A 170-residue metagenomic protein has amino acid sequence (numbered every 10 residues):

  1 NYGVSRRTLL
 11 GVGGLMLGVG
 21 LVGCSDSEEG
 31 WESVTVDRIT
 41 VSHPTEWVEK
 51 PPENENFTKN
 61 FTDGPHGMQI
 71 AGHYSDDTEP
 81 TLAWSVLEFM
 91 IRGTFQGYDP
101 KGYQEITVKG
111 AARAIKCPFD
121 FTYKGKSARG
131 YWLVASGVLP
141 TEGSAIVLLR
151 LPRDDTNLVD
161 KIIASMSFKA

Functional and structural regions predicted by a protein language model:
N1-G67, K126-S127, L139-E142, L148-A170: N-terminal targeting sequences that direct proteins away from the cytosol to non-cytosolic compartments
P52-A145, R150-N157, K161: Conserved polar/disulfide-associated segments of primarily extracytoplasmic proteins
